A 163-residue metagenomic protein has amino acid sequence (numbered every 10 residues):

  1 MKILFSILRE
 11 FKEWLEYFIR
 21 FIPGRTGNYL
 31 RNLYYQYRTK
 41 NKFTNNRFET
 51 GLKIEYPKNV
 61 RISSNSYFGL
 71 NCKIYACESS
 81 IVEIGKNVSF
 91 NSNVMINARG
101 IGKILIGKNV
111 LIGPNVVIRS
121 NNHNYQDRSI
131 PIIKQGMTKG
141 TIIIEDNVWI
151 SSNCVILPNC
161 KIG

Functional and structural regions predicted by a protein language model:
M1-N45, N109, N115-V116, N122-R128 (+3 more regions): Terminal amphipathic alpha-helical/low-complexity segments used for targeting or macromolecular assembly
L52-I62, F68-K161: Flexible, glycine/small-residue-enriched loop-and-beta-strand segment within the central core of proteins
